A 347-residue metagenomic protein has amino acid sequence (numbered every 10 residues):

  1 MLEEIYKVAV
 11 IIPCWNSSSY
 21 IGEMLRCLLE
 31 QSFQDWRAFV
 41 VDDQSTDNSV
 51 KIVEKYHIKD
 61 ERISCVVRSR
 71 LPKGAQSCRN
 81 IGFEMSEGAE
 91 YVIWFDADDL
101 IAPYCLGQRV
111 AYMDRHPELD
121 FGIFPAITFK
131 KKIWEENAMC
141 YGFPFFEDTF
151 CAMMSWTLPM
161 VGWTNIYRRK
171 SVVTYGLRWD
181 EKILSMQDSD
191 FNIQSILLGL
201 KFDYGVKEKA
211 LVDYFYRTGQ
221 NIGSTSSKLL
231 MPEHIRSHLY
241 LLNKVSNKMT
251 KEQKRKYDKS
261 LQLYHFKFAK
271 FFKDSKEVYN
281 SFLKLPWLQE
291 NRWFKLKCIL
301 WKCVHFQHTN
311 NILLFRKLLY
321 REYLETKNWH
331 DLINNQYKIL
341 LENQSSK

Functional and structural regions predicted by a protein language model:
L2, D190, L197, Y204-K347: C-terminal subregions of glycosyltransferases and related glycan-biosynthesis enzymes
N16-E30: Short, well-formed alpha-helical segments that are part of the catalytic scaffolds of diverse glycosyltransferases
Q34, D42-K51, P72: A conserved acidic beta->alpha catalytic loop
W36-Q44, V66-R68, D96-A97: Short beta-strand/loop segment that forms part of the nucleotide-sugar
S69-E87: Glycine-rich, basic loop-to-helix element that forms the pyrophosphate-binding segment of sugar-nucleotide handling
A75, F145-L230, H234: Conserved nucleotide-sugar donor-binding catalytic segment
A89-D98: Short beta-strand-to-loop acidic/aromatic patch adjacent to the donor-nucleotide binding site
Y104-E136: Conserved donor NDP-sugar-binding/catalytic core segment of glycosyltransferases
